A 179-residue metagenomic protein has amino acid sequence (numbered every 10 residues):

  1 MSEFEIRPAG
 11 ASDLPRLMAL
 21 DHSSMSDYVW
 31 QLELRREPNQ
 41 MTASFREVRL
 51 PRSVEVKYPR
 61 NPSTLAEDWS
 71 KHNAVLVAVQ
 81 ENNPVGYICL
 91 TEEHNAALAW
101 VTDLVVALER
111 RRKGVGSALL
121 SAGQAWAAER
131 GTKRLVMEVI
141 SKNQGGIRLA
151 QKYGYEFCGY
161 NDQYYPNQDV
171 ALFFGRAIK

Functional and structural regions predicted by a protein language model:
S2-E3, L14, M18, M25 (+1 more regions): Terminal substrate-recognition subdomain of acyl/acetyltransferases
A9, L104-V106, V139: Hydrophobic adenine-recognition pocket in adenosine-nucleotide-binding enzymes
S12-P15, A96, Q144-G145: Short alpha-helical
A19-T102, A107-E109, S121-A122, W126 (+3 more regions): Acetyl-CoA-dependent GNAT
P62, E138-V139, Q151-F173: Conserved catalytic-core motifs of GNAT/GCN5-like acyltransferases
A107-E109, K113, S141-K142: Active-site acidic-Proline motif in GNAT/NAT acetyltransferases
S117: Residues forming the Rossmann-fold NAD(P)(H) cofactor-binding site
